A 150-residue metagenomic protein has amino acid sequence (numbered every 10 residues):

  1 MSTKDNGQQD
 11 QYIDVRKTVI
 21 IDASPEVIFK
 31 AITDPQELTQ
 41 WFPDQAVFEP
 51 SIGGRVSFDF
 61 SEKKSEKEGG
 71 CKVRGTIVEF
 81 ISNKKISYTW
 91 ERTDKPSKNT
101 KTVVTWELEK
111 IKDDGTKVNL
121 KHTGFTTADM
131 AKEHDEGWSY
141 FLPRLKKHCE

Functional and structural regions predicted by a protein language model:
M1-V47: Hydrophobic ligand-binding cavity/cleft-lining segments
Y12-D14, N119-G124: A short small-residue
R16, Q36-K72: Short beta-edge strand/loop motif at the mouth of beta-sheet-based domains
T18-I20, S57, T76, E107: Generic structural detector for well-ordered beta-strands
I28-F29, L38, V56-F58, I77 (+4 more regions): Hydrophobic pocket/interface hotspot
T33, T102, T116: Ser/Thr-centric signal marking residues that sit in or immediately flank functional binding/regulatory motifs
V47, I52, E66-D113, T123: Hydrophobic-ligand binding "helix-grip"
T123-E150: A conserved amphipathic terminal alpha-helix motif
